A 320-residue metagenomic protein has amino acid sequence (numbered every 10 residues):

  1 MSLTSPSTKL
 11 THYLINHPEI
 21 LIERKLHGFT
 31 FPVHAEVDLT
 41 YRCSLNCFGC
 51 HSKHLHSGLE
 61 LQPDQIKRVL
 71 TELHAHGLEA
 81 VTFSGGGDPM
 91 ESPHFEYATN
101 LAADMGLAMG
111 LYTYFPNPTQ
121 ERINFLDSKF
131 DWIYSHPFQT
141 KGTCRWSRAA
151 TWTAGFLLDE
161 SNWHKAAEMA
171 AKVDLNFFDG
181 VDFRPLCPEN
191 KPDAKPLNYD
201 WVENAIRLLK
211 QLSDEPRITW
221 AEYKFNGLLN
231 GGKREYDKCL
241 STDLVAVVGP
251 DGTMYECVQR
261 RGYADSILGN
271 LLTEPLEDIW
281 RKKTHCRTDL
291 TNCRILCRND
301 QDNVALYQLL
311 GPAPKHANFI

Functional and structural regions predicted by a protein language model:
M1, L61, A75, E96 (+3 more regions): Radical SAM enzyme [4Fe-4S]-AdoMet core and its adjacent flexible, acidic and glycine-rich loops/tails across
M1-S57, H74, D243-V245, T253 (+4 more regions): N-terminal pre-core extensions flanking Radical SAM catalytic domains
E23, H56-S57, G85-G86, F156-L157 (+1 more regions): Short, contiguous strand/loop micro-motifs
A35, T82, D182: Conserved Rossmann-like nucleotide-binding pocket used by diverse enzymes that bind dinucleotide cofactors
L39, G87, E91, F115 (+2 more regions): Structured beta->alpha junctions
H56-Y112, P116-K129: Conserved Radical SAM active-site core
E91, T119, D159-W163, A264 (+1 more regions): Alpha-helix N-cap/loop-to-helix initiation residues
